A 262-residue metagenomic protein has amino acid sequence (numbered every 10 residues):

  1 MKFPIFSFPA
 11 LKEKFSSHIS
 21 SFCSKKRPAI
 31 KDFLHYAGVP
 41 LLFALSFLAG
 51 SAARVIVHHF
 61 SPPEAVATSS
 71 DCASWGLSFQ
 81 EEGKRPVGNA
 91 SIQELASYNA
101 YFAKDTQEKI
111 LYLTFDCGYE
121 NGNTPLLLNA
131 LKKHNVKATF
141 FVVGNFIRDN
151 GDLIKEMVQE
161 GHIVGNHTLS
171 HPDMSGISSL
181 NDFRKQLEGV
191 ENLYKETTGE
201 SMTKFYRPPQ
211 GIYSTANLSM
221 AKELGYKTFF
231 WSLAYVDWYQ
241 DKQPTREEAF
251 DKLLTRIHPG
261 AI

Functional and structural regions predicted by a protein language model:
M1-K2, L11, S17, S21 (+7 more regions): Intrinsic structural disorder
K2-T114, E120-L126, K133: N-terminal pre-catalytic segment of deacetylase/amide-hydrolase enzymes
W75-S178, E188-E196, E200-T203: Active-site beta->alpha N-cap acidic-glycine motif
L126, R148, H171-I262: Catalytic domains of cell-wall/extracellular-matrix polysaccharide-remodeling enzymes, centered on de-N-acetylation
